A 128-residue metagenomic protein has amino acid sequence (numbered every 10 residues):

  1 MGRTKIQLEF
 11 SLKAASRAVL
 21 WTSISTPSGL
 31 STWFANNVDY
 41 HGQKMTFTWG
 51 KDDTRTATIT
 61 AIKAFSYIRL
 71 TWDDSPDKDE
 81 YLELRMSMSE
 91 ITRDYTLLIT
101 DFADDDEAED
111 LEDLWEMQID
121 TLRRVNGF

Functional and structural regions predicted by a protein language model:
M1-V38: Hydrophobic ligand-binding cavity/cleft-lining segments
R3-E9, K44, T54, Y67 (+2 more regions): Intrinsic-disorder/low-complexity, polar/charged segments enriched in Ser/Thr/Lys/Arg/Asp/Glu/Gln
F10, T56-T60, Y81-M88: Hydrophobic/aromatic beta-strand elements that line small-molecule binding cavities or substrate pockets in beta-rich
S16-A18, T60-F65, M86-D94: A short, structured loop/turn motif at beta-sheet edges
V19-W21, L30, M45, I59 (+2 more regions): Hydrophobic pocket/interface hotspot
S28-P76: Glycine-rich portal/gate segments that line the openings of hydrophobic small-molecule binding cavities
R69-R124: Beta-strand/loop substructures that line and gate deep hydrophobic ligand-binding cavities in soluble
G127-F128: Flexible helix-coil linker/hinge segments at domain or subdomain boundaries
